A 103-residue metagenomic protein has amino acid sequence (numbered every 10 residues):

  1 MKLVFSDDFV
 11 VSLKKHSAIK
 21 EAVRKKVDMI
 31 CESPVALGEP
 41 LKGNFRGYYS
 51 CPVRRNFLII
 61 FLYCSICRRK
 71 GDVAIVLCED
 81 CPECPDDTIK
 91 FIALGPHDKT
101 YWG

Functional and structural regions predicted by a protein language model:
M1-D28: Arg/Lys-rich, positively charged N-terminal/basic patches that mediate binding to nucleic acids
D8, R46, P96: Residues that form or immediately flank small-molecule/cofactor binding pockets and catalytic motifs
S12, K20, L37, Y48 (+2 more regions): A broad, structure-centric signal for solvent-exposed, well-ordered loop/edge residues that line or flank functional
M29-V53: A short, surface-exposed loop/turn module that caps and links secondary-structure elements
V53-L58, Y63-G103: Enriched for short, Lys/Arg-rich terminal
